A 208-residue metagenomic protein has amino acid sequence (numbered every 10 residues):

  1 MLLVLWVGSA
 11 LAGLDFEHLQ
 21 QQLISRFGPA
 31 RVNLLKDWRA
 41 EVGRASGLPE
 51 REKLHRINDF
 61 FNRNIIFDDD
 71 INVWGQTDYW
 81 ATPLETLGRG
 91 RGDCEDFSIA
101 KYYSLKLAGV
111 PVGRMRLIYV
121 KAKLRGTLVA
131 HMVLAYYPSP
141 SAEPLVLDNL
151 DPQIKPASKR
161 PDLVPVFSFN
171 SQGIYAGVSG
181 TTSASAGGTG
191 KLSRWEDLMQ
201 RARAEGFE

Functional and structural regions predicted by a protein language model:
M1-G8: Bacterial N-terminal signal peptides
A10-E208: A structural boundary/capping signal
